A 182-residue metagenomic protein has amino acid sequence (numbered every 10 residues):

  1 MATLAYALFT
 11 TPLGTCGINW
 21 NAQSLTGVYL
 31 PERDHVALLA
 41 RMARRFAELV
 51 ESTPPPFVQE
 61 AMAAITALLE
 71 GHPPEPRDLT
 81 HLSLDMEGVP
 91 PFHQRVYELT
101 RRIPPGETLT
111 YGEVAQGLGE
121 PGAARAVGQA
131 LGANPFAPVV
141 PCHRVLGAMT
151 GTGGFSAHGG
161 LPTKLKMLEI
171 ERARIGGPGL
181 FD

Functional and structural regions predicted by a protein language model:
M1-P121, I170-D182: Basic nucleic-acid-binding alpha-helical/helix-turn surface characteristic of O6-alkylguanine DNA
A40, R125, L165: Active-site phosphate/pyrophosphate- and oxyanion-stabilizing loops and adjacent acidic/basic residues in soluble
V96, G147-A148: N-terminal alpha-helical segment
A123-A137: Regulatory, non-catalytic segments
Q129, H143, L165-K166: Extracytoplasmic/periplasmic beta-strand context in beta-sandwich domains, especially the cupredoxin/COX2 CuA-binding
P138-V145: Short Lys/Arg-enriched helix C-cap and helix-to-coil transition segments that create basic nucleic-acid-contact patches
A148-D182: …primarily DNA-binding HTH/wHTH and HhH modules…
